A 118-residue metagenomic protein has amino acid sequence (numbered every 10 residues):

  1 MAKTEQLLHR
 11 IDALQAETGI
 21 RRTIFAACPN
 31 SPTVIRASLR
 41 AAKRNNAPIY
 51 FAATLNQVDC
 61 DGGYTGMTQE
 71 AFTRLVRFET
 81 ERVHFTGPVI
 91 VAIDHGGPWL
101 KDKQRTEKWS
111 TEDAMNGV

Functional and structural regions predicted by a protein language model:
M1-I24, A37-R40: N-terminal amphipathic alpha-helix/helix-capping segment at the start of soluble metabolic enzymes
Q15, R21-R22, S31-I35, C60-G63 (+2 more regions): Terminal catalytic/cofactor-binding subdomain
A16, R40-A47, R77-F85: Generic secondary-structure signature for well-ordered alpha-helical cores
I20-V34, A41-P48: Conserved N-terminal beta1-alpha1 strand-loop-helix module at the mouth
T23-C28, I49-A53, G87-H95: Hydrophobic faces of well-ordered beta-strands that scaffold small-molecule active sites in alpha/beta enzyme cores
P29-T33, L55-Q57, H95-W99: Active-site-proximal loop/turn and secondary-structure-junction residues that shape catalytic pockets, frequently
I49-Q69, L100: Glycine-rich, proline-tolerant flexible connector loops at the mouths of alpha/beta enzymes
G66-V118: Active-site beta->alpha loop and helix N-cap motifs at the rims of alpha/beta catalytic domains
